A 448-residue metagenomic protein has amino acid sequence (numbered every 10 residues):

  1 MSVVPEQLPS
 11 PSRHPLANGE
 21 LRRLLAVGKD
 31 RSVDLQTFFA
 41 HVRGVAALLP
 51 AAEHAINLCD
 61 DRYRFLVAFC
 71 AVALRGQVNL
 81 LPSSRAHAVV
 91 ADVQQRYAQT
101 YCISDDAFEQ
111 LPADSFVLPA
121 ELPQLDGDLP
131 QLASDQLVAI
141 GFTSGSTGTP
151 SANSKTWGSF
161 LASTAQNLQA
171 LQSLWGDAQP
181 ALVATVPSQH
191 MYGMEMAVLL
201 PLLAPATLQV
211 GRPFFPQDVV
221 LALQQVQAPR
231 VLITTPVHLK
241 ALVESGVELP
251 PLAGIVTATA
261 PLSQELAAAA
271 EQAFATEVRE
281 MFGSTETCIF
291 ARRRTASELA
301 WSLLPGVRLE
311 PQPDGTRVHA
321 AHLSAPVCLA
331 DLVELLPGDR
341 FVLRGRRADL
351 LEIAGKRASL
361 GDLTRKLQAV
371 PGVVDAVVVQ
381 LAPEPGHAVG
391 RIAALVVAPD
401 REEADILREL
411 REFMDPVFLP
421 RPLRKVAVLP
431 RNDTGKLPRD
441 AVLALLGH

Functional and structural regions predicted by a protein language model:
V3-L21, E121-F142, L174-L182: Conserved pre-ATP/AMP-binding loop-to-beta segment of ANL
R13, G19-L49, K155-G158: Conserved AMP-binding/adenylate-forming core of the ANL superfamily
S32-D34, P130, V138-A165: Conserved AMP-binding A3 loop
A47-R85, Q179-S188, R357: Conserved AMP-binding/adenylate-forming
Y97-D106, S154-S173, D177-A241, G254 (+1 more regions): AMP-binding/adenylate-forming
E244-E298: Gly/Ser/Thr-rich phosphate-binding loop
A330-F418: AMP-binding/adenylate-forming catalytic core of the ANL superfamily
M414-L437: AMP-binding/adenylate-forming catalytic domain of the ANL superfamily
